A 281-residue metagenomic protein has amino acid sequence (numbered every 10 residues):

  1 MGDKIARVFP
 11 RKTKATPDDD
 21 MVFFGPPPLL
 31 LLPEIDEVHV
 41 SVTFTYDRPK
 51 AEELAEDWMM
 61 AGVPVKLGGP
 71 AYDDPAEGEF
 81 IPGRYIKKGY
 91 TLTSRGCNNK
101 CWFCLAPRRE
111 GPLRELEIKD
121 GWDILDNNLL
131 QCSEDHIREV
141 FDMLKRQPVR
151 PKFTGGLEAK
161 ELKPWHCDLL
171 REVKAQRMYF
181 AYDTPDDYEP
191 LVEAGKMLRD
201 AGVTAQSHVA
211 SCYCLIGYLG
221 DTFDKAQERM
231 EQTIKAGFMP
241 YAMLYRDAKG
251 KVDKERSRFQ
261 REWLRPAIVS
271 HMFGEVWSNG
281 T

Functional and structural regions predicted by a protein language model:
M1-P64: A short, structured N-terminal alpha-helical element that caps or precedes a catalytic domain
M1-R11, F80-G111, K119-D126, L130: N-terminal pre-triad scaffold of radical SAM enzymes
R7, H39-T45, L105-L198, S207-L219 (+1 more regions): Core AdoMet radical
V22-L30, L162-L170, F223-R229: Short, acidic/polar
L54, L116, K225-R229: Short alpha-helix in the alpha/beta-hydrolase fold that links the catalytic acid
W58-K66, V149, A205-H208, F238: A short helix->loop->beta-strand "cap" motif at the edges of active sites that frequently abuts
M59-P82: Ser/Thr/Gly-rich flexible loops in soluble cytosolic domains mediating phosphotransfer, phosphorylation
E172-Y179, D186-T281: A structural motif corresponding to the C-terminal lobe/cap of the Radical SAM core domain
